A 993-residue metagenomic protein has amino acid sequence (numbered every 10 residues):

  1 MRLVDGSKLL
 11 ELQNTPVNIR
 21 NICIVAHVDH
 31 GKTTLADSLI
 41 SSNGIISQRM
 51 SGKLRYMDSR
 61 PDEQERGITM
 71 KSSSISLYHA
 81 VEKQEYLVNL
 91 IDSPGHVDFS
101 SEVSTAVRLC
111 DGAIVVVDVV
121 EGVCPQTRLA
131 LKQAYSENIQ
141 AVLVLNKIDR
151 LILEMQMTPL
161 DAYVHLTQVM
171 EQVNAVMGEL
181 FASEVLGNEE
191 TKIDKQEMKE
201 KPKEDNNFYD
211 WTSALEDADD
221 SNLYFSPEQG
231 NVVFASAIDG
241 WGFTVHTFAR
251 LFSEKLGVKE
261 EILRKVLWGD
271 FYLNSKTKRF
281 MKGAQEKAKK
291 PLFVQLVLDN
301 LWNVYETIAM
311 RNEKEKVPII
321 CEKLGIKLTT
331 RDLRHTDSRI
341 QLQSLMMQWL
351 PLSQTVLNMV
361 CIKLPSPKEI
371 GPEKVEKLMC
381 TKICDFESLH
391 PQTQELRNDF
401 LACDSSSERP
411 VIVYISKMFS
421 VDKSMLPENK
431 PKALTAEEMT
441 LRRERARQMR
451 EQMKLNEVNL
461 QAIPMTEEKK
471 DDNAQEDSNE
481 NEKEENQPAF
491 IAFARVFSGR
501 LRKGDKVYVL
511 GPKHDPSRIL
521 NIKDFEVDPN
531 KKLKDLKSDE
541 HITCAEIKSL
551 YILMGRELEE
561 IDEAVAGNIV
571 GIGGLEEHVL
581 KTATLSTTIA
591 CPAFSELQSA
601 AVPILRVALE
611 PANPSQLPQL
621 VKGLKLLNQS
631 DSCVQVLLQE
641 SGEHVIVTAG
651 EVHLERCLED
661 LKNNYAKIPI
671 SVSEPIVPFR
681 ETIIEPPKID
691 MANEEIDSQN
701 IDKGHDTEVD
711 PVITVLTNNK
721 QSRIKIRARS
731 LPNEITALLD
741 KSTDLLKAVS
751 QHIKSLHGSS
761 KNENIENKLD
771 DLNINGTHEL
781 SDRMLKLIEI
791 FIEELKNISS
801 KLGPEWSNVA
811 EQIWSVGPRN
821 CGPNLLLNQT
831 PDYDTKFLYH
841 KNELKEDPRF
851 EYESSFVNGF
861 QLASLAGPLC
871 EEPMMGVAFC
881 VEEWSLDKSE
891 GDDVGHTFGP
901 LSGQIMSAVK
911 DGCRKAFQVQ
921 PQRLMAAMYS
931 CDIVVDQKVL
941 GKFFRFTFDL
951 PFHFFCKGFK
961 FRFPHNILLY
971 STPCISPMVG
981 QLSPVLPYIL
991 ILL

Functional and structural regions predicted by a protein language model:
M1-V117, M155, V164, E171-A175: P-loop NTPase switch module centered on the Walker A-proximal segment
P16-N21, K32-T33, L54, G67-S72 (+21 more regions): Amphipathic alpha-helical transducer elements in NTP-driven molecular machines
C23-I24, V120, I148-I152, M157-L160 (+3 more regions): Conserved short loop/turn motifs at secondary-structure junctions
D29, L35, G67, D92 (+15 more regions): Residue-level signature of catalytic and energy-coupling elements of molecular machines, predominantly ATP/GTP-dependent
L109-G112, E137-A141, E228-G230, L263 (+3 more regions): Short glycine-/polar-rich loops that comprise or flank the Walker A/P-loop and associated switch/sensor motifs
A113-F225: Conserved C-terminal guanine-recognition region of P-loop GTPase G domains, centered on the G4
Y163, F208-T212, A218, A249-G269 (+5 more regions): Accessory interaction regions appended to the cores of large information-processing enzymes
G178-N486: C-terminal-of-GTPase-core extension/linker across diverse P-loop GTPases
